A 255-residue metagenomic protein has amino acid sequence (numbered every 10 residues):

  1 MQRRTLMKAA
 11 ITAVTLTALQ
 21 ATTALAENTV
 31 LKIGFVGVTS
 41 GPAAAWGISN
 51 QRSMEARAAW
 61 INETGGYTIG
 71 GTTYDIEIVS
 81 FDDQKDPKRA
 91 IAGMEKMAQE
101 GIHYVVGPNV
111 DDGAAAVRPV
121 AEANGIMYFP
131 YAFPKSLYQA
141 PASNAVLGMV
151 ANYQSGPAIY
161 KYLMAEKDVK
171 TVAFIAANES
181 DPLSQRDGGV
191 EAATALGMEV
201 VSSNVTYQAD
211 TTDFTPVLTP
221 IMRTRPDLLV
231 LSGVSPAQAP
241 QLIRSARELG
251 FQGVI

Functional and structural regions predicted by a protein language model:
R3-M7: N-terminal export leaders
I11-Q20: Bacterial N-terminal signal peptides
Q20-A26: Sec/Tat signal peptide C-region and signal peptidase I cleavage site
V30, A45-R52, Y67-Q139, T206-F214 (+1 more regions): Beta-alpha junction/loop-to-helix N-cap segments that form part of ligand/metal-binding clefts
V30-V38, I76-V79, T171-V172: Short, well-ordered beta-strand elements
W46-I69, G188-A193: Short, polar/charged alpha-helical segment
I102-V205, V254: Extracytoplasmic ligand/sensor domains, especially the bilobed periplasmic-binding protein
A123, R186-I255: Extracellular/periplasmic bilobed ligand-binding domains
